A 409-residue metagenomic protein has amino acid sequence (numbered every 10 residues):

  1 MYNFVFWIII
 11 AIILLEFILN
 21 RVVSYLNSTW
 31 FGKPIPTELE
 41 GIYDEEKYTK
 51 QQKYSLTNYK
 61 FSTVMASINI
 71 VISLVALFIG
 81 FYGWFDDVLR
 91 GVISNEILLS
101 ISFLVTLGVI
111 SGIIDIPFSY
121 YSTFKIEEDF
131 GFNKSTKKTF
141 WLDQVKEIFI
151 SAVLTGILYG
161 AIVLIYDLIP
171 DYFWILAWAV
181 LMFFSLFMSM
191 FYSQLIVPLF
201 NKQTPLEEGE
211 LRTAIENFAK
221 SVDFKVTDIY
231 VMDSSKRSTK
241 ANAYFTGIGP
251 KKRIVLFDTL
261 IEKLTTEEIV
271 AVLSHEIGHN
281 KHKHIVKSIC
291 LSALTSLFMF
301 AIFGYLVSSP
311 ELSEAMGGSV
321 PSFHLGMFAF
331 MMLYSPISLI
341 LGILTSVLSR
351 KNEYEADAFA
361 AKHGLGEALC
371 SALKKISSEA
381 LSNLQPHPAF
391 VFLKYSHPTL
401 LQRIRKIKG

Functional and structural regions predicted by a protein language model:
Y2-P321, P336-G409: Polar-ligand-bearing catalytic/cofactor-coordination segments of membrane-embedded or membrane-tethered inner-membrane
L325-Y334: Short, contiguous hydrophobic alpha-helices characteristic of membrane insertion segments
